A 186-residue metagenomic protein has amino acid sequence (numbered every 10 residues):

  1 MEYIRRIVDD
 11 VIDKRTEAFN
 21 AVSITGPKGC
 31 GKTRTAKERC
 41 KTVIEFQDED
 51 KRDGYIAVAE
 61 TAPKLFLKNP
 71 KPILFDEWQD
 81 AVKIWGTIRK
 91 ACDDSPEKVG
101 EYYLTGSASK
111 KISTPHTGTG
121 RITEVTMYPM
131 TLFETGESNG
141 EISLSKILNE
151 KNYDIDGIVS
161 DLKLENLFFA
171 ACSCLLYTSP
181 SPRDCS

Functional and structural regions predicted by a protein language model:
M1-V11: N-terminal pre-Walker A segment at the start of P-loop NTPase domains
I24: Hydrophobic anchor at the beta1->P-loop junction of P-loop NTPases
K32: Conserved lysine of the Walker
T35: Hydrophobic positions on the alpha1 helix immediately C-terminal to the Walker A/P-loop
I44-K68: Short glycine-rich substrate-engagement loop in P-loop NTPases that contacts/grips substrate
G86-V99, Y103: Conserved catalytic/switch belt of AAA+ P-loop NTPases
K111-T123: Short regulatory helix/loop adjacent to the ATP-binding pocket of P-loop NTPases
Y177-S186: Single conserved hydrophobic/aromatic residue that forms the stacking wall/gate of nucleotide- or nucleobase-binding
